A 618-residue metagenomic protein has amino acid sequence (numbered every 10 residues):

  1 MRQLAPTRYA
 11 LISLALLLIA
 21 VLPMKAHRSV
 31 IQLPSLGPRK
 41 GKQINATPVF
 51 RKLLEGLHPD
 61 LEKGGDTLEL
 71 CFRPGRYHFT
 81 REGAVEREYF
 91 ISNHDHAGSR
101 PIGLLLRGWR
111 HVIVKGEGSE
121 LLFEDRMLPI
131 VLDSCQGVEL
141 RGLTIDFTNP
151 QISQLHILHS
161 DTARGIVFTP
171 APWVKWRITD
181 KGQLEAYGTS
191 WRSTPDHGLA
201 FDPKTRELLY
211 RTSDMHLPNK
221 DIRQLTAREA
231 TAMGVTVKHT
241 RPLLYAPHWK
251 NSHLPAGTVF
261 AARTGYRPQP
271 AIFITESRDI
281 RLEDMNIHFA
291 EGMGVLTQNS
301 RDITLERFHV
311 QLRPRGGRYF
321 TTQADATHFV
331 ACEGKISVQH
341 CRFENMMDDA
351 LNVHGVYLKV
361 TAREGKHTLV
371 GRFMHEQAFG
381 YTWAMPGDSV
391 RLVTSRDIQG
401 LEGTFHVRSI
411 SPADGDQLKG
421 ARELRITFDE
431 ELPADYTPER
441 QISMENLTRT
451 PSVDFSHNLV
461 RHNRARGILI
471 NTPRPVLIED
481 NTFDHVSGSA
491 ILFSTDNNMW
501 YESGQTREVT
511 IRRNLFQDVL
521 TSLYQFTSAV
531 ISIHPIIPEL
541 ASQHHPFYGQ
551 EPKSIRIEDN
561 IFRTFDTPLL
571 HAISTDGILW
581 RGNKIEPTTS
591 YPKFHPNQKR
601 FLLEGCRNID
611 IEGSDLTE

Functional and structural regions predicted by a protein language model:
M1-S29: Bacterial Sec-dependent N-terminal signal peptides
L33-L70: Acidic Gly/Asp/Thr-rich repetitive segments characteristic of extracellular carbohydrate-active and adhesion proteins
E55-H58, H78-I113, L122-R141, N149-T169 (+10 more regions): Extracellular beta-strand-rich solenoid/capping regions of secreted or surface-exposed proteins that bind or remodel
D66-L68, I102, R110-V112, S119 (+20 more regions): The right-handed parallel beta-helix/beta-solenoid scaffold, focusing on the short coil/turn and N-cap positions
F123, F147-T148, L158, V174-E229 (+1 more regions): Ser/Thr/Gly-rich low-complexity blocks that favor extended beta-strand/coil architectures
F123-P129, N149-S153, Q269-A271, E291-L296 (+10 more regions): Short glycine/acidic-rich loop motifs that flank beta-strands on beta-rich extracellular proteins
T212-A232, V237-R267, L401-T404, I410-V453 (+1 more regions): Small/polar beta-strand repeat architecture
